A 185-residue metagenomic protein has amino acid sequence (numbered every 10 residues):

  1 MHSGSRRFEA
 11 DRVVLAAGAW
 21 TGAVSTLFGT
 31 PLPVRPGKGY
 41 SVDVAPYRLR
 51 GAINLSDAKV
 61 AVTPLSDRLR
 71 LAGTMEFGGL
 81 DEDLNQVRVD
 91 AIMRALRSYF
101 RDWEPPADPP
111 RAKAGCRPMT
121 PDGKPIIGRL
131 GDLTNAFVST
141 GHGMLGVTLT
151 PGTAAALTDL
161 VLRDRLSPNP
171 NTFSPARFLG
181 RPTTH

Functional and structural regions predicted by a protein language model:
S3-S5: Glycine-centered tight beta-turn/hairpin loop motif at sheet-sheet or coil-to-beta transitions
R7-F8, R12-T134: Active-site substrate-recognition segment that forms the wall of the catalytic cavity or substrate channel
S56-D57, R97-H185: C-terminal catalytic lobe of FAD-dependent flavoproteins
